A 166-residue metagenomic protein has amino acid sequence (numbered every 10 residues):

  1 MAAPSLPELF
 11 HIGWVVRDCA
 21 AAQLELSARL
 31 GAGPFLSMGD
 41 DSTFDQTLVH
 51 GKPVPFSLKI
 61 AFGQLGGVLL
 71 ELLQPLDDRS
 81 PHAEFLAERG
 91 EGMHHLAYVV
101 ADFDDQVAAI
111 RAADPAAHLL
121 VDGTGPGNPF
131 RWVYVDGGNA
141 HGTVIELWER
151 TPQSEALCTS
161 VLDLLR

Functional and structural regions predicted by a protein language model:
M1-A20, E91-V100, T159-R166: N-terminal beta-strand motif that seeds the catalytic metal site of vicinal oxygen chelate
M1-A3, W14, A108-R166: Vicinal oxygen chelate
M1-V49: Long, hydrophobic N-terminal alpha-helical segment
V16-A21, A28-P34, L65-L69, L76-P81 (+2 more regions): Vicinal oxygen chelate
L24-L30, A83-R89, A156-R166: Surface-exposed flexible segments
G33-F85, N128-Q153: Conserved short beta-strand elements that form part of the metal-binding/catalytic scaffold of enzyme active sites
